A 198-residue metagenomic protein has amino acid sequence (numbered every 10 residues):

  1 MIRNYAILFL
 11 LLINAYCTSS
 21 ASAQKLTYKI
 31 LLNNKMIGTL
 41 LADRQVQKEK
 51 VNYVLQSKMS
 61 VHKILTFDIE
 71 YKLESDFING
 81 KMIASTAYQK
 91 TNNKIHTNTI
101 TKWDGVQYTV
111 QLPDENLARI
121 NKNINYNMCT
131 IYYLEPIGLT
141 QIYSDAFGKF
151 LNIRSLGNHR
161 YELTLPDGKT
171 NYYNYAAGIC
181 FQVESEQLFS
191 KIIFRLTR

Functional and structural regions predicted by a protein language model:
M1-K25: Bacterial Sec-dependent N-terminal signal peptides
C17-E70, E74, S85-I95, R154-G157 (+2 more regions): N-terminal cleavable signal peptides for secretion/export
Y88-K191, R195-T197: Solvent-exposed helix/loop surface patches that form functional interfaces
